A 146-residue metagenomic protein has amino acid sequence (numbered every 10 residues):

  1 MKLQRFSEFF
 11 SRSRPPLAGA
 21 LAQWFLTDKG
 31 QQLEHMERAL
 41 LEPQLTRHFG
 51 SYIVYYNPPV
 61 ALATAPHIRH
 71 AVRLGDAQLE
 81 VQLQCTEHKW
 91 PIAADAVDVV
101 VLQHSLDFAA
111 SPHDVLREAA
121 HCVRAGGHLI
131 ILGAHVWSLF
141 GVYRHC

Functional and structural regions predicted by a protein language model:
M1-T46: Class I SAM-dependent methyltransferase Rossmann-like catalytic core, especially the SAM/SAH-binding loop
A39-A93: Class I SAM-dependent methyltransferase SAM/SAH-binding core
H67-H70, D114-V115, R144-C146: Short, glycine/charged-enriched secondary-structure capping and boundary segments
V100-V101: Hydrophobic beta-strand segment of the Class I
H104-S111, C122: A short His-aromatic
H113-H128: A short glycine-rich, Lys/Arg-flanked "PGG" loop and its adjoining helix->strand segment in the class I
H128-C146: Conserved class I S-adenosyl-L-methionine
